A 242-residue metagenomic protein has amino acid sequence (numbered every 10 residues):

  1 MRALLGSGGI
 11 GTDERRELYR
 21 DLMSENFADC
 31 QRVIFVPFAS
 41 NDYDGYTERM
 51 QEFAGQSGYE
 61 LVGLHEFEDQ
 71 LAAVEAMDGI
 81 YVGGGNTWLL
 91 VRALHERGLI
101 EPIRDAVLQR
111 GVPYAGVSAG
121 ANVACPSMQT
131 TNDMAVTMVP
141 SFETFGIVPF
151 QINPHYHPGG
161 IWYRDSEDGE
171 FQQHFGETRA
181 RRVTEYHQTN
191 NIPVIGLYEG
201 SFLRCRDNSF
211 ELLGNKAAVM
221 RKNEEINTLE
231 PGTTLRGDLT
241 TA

Functional and structural regions predicted by a protein language model:
M1-D29, N41-E48, E52, Q129-T130 (+1 more regions): C-terminal and late-domain segments of enzyme folds
L4-L5, G79-G83, A115-G116, Q151-I152: Structural motif
A28-V33, M77, G111, N191: A general structural motif
Q31-F35, S40-H95: Portal/gating segments that form or line small-molecule/metal binding sites
Y81-G84, V107-S127: Catalytic nucleophile loop
T87-W88, A121-A124, F202-R204: Short, active-site-adjacent cap segments at secondary-structure transitions
R97-G111: Catalytic-core regions built around general acid/base machinery
